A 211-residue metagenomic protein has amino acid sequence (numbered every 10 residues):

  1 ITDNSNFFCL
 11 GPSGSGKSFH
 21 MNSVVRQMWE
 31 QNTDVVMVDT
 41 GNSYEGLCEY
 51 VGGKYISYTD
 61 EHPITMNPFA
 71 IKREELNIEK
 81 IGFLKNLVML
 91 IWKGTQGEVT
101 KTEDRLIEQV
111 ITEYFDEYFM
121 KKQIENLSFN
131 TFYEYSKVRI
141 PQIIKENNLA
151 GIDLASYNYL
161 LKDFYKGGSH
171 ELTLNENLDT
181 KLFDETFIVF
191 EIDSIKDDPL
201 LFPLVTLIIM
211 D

Functional and structural regions predicted by a protein language model:
I1, N42-K54, D60-D211: P-loop NTPase motor domains
I1-D60: Glycine-rich phosphate-binding loop of nucleotide-binding enzymes
